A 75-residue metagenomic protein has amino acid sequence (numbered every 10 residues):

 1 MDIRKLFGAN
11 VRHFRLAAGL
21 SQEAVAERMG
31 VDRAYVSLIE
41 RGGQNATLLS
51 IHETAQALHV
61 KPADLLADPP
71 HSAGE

Functional and structural regions predicted by a protein language model:
M1-L6, A73: A detector for short, charged/polar N-terminal pre-domain segments
A9-R28, E53: Short basic helix-loop element that most often maps to the first helix and adjoining turn of HTH DNA-binding modules
V11, V25-A26, V36-I39, L65: Conserved hydrophobic/aromatic packing and binding residues within compact polymer-binding modules
G30-Q44: Recognition helix of helix-turn-helix/homeodomain-like DNA-binding domains that insert into the DNA major groove
G43-E53, G74: Short, basic-rich loop-to-helix N-cap that marks the start of a DNA-contacting helix
L49-D64: DNA major-groove recognition helix of helix-turn-helix/homeodomain DNA-binding modules
Q56, L66-E75: Short, charged recognition helix plus adjacent turn of helix-turn-helix-like nucleic-acid-binding domains
